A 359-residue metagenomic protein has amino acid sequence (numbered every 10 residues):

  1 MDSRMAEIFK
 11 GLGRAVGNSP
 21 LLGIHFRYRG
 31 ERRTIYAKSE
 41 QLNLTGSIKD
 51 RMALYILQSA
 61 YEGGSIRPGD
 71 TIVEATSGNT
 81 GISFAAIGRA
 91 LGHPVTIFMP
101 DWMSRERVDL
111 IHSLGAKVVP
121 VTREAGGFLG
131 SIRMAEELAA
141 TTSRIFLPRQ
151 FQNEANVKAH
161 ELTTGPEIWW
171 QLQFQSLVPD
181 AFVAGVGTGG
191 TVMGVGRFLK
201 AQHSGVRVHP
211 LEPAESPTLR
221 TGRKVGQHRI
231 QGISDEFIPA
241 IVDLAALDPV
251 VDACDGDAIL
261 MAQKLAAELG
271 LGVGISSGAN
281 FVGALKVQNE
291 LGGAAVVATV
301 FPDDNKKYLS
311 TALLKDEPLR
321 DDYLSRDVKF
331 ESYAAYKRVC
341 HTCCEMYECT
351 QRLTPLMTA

Functional and structural regions predicted by a protein language model:
M1-A359: PLP-dependent amino-acid enzyme catalytic core
